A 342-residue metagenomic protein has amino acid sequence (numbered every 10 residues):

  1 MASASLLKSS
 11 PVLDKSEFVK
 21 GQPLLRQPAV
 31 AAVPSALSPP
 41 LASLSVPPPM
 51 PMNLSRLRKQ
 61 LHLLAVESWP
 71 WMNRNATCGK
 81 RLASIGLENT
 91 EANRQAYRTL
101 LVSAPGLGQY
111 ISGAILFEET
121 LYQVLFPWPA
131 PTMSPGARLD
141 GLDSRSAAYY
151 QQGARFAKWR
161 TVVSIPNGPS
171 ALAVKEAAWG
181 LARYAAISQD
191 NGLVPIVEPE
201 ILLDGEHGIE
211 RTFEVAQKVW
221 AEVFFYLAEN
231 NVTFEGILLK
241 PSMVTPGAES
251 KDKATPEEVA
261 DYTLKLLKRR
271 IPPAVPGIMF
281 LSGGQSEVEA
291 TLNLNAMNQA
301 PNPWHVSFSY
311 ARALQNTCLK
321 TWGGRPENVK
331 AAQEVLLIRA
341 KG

Functional and structural regions predicted by a protein language model:
A2-Q152, I165, D252, P256 (+3 more regions): Alpha/beta catalytic barrel-like cores
T90, W159, V197, L239 (+1 more regions): Conserved, mostly hydrophobic/aromatic
A92-A96, L139-R145, P169-Y184, K218: Glycine-rich anion/phosphate-binding loops
M133-A137, Y149-T161, S188-P199, E235-G236: Short coil-to-beta-strand
T161-V163, P199-I201, P241-M243: Short, structured patches in soluble enzyme cores that scaffold and shape functional sites
V162-V174, G205-F213: Surface-exposed cleft-lining segments at the edges of enzyme active sites
L181-S188, V223-A228: Substrate-engagement module of ASCE P-loop NTPases
L203-A274: Catalytic core of soluble alpha/beta enzymes
